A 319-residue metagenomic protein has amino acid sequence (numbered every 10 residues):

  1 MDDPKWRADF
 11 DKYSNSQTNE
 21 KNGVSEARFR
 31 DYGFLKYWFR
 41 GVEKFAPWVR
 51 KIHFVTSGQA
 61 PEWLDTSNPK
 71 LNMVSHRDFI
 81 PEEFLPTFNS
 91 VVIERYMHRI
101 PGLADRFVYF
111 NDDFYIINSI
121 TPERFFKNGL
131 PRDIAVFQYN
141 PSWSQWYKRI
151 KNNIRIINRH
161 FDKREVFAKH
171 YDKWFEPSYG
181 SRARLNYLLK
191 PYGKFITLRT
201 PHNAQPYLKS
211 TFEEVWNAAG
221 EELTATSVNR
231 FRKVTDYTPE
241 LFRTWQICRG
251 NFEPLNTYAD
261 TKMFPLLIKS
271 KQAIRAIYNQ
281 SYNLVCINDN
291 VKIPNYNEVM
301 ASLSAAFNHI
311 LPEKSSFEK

Functional and structural regions predicted by a protein language model:
M1-V108, Y115-K319: ER/Golgi luminal nucleotide-sugar-dependent glycosyltransferases, focusing on the catalytic module
